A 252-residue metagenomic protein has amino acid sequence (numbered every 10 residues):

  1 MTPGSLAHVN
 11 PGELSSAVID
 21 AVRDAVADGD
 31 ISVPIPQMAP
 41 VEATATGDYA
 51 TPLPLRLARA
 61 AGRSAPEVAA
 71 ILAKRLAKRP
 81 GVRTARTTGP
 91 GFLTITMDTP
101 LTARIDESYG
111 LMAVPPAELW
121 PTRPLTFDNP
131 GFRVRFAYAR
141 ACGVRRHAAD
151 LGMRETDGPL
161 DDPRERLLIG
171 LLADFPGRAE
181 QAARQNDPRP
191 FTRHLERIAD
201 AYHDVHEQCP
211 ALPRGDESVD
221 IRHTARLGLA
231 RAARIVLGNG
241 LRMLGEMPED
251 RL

Functional and structural regions predicted by a protein language model:
M1-L252: Non-catalytic interaction-recognition regions
